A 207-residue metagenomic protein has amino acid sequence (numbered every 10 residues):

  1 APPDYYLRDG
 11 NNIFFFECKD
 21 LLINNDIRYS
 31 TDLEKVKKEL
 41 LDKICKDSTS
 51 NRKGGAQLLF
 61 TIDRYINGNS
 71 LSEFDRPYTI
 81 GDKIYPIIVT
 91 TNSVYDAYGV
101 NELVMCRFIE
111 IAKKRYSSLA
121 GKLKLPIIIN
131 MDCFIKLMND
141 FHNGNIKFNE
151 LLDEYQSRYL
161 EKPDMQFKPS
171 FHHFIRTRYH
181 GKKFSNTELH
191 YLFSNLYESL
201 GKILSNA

Functional and structural regions predicted by a protein language model:
P2-P3, L22-N25, S93-A97: Flexible loop/turn segments at secondary-structure boundaries
P2-Y5, I13, S70-P77: Generic recognition of flexible, low-complexity loop/linker segments
D4, N12-F16, K83-I87: Beta-sheet entry/capping signal
L7-D26: Active-site beta-strand-loop-beta-strand hairpin of nuclease catalytic cores that positions key catalytic residues
E17-C18, D26-Y29, A97-N101: Short conserved micro-motifs at the rims of enzyme active sites and ligand-binding pockets
D20-D82: Catalytic cores of nucleic-acid endonucleases
V89-A207: Polybasic (Lys/Arg-rich)
